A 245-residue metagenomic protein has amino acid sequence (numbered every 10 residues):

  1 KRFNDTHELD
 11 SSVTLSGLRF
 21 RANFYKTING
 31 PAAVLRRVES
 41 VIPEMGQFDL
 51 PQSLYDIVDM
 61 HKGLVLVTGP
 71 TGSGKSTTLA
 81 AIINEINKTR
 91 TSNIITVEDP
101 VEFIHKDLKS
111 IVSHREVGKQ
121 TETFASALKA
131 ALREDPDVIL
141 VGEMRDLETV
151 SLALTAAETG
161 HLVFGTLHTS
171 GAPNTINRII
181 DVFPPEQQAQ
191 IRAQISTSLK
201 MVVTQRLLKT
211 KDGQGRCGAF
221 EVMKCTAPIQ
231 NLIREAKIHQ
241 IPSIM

Functional and structural regions predicted by a protein language model:
K1-M245: Short, flexible helix-loop junctions that flank or precede catalytic/ligand sites
